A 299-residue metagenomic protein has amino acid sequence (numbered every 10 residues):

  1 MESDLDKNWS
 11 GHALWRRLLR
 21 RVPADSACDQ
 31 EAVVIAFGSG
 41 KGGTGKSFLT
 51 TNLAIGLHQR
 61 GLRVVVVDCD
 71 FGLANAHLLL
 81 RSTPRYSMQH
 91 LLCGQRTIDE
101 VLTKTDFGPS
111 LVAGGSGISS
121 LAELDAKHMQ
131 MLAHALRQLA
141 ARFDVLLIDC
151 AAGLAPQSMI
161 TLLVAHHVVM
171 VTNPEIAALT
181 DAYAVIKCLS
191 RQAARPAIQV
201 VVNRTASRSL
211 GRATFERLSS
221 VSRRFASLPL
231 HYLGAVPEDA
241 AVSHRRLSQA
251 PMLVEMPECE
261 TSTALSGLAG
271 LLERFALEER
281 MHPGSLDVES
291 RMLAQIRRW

Functional and structural regions predicted by a protein language model:
M1-G43, L62, E100: Extreme N-terminal, non-catalytic leader segments that precede Walker-type/kinase nucleotide-binding cores
V34-I98, L147: Walker A/P-loop NTP-binding active-site region of P-loop NTPases, recognizing the glycine-rich GxxxxGKT/S
G40, N173-P174, I198-A213, A235-V242 (+1 more regions): G-domain G4 guanine-recognition motif of GTPases
C69-A141, H244-P251: P-loop/Walker-type NTP enzyme "switch/lid" segment
Q138-R142, A155-A177: Inter-motif core of Ras-like GTPase G domains
L179-A194: Conserved C-terminal guanine-recognition region of P-loop GTPase G domains, centered on the G4
A226-L253, L265: Beta-strand-loop-alpha "switch" segments that mediate conformational coupling across diverse proteins
M252-W299: NTP-binding/hydrolysis catalytic cores, primarily Walker-type P-loop NTPases
